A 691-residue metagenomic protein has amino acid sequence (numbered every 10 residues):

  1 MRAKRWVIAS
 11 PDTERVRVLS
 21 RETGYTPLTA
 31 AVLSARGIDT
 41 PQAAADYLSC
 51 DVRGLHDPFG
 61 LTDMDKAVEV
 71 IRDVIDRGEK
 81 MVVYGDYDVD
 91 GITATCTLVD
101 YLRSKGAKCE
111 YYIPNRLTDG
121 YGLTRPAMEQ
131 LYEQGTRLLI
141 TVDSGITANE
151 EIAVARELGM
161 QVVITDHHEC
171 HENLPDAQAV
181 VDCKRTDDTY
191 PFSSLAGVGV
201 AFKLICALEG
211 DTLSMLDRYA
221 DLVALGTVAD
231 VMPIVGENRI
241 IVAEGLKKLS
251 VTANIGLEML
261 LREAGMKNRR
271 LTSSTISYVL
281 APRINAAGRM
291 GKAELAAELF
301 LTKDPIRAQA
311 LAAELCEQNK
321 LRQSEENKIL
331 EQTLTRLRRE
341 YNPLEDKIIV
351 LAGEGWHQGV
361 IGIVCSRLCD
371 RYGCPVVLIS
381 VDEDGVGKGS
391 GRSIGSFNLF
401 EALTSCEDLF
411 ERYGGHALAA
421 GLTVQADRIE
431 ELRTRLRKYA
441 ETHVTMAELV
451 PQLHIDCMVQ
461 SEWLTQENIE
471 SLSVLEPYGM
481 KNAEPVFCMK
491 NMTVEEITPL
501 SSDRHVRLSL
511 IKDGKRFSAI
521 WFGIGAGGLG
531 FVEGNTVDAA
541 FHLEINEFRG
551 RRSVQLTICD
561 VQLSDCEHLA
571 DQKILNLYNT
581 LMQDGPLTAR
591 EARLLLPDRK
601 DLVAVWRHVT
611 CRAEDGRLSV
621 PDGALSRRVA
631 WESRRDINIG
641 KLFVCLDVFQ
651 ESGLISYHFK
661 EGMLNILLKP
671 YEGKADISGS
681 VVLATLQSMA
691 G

Functional and structural regions predicted by a protein language model:
M1-K4, E476: Catalytic domains of riboflavin
R2, A9-L138, L158-G159, E209-E431 (+2 more regions): Hydrophobic helix-and-loop "lid/oligomerization" segment in the mid-to-C-terminal part of catalytic domains
V89, L117, G145-I146, H168-C170 (+2 more regions): Conserved nucleotide-binding/hydrolysis micro-motifs of P-loop NTPases
T97, P175-V228, K600-L602: Short alpha-helices
L98, R103, R239-R336, D370 (+2 more regions): Acidic, two-metal ion nucleic-acid-processing modules in DNA metabolism proteins
R137, Q178, D538: Conserved acidic residues
V142-L195: Histidine/acidic-residue-rich, glycine-tolerant segments that coordinate divalent metal ions
